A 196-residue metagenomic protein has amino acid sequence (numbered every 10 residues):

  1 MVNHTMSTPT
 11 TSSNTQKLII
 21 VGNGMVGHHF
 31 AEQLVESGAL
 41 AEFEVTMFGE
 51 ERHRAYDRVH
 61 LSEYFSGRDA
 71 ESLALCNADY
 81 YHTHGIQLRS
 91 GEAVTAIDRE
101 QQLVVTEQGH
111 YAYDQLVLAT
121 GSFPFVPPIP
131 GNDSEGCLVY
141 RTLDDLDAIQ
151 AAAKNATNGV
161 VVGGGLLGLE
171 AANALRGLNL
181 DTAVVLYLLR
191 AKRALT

Functional and structural regions predicted by a protein language model:
V2-I19, C76-V162, A183: FAD-binding core/adjacent interface of flavoenzyme oxidoreductases
S7-Q87, A174-L195: Beta1-alpha1 glycine-rich phosphate/pyrophosphate-binding loop at the start of Rossmann-like nucleotide-binding domains
G27, G168-L169: N-terminal Rossmann-fold NAD(P) dinucleotide-binding loop
H53, P124-F125, D145, L167 (+1 more regions): Surface-exposed, flexible loop/turn segments at secondary-structure boundaries
I97-D98, E170, A191: Short secondary-structure capping/turn micro-motifs that flank functional sites
V139-T142, G168, T196: Short, conserved glycine- and acidic-residue-centered signature motifs in active-site or ligand-binding loops
